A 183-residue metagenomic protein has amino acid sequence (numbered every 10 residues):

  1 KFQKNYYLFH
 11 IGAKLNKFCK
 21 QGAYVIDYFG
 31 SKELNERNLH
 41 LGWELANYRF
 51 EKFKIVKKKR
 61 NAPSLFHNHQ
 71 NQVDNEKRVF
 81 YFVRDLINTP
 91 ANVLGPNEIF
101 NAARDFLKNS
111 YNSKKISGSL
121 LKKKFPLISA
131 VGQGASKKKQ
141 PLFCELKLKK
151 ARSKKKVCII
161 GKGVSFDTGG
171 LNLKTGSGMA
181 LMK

Functional and structural regions predicted by a protein language model:
K1-G163: Short amphipathic alpha-helical segment within the helicase RecA-like ATPase core that mediates nucleic-acid
A103, V157, L173-K183: Alpha-helical metal-binding/catalytic segments enriched in His/Glu/Asp
